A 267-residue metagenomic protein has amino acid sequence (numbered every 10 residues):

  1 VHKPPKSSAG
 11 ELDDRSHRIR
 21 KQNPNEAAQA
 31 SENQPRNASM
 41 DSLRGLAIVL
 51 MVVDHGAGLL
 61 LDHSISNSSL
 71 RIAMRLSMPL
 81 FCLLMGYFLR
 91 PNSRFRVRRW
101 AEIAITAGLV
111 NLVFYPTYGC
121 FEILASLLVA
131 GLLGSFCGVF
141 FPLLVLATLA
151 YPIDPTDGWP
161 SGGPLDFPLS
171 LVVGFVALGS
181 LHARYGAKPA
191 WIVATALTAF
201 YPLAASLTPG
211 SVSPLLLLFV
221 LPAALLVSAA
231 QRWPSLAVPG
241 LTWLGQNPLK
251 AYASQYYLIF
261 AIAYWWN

Functional and structural regions predicted by a protein language model:
H2-S7, E11-N267: Alpha-helical transmembrane segments and their immediate juxtamembrane cytosolic regions
